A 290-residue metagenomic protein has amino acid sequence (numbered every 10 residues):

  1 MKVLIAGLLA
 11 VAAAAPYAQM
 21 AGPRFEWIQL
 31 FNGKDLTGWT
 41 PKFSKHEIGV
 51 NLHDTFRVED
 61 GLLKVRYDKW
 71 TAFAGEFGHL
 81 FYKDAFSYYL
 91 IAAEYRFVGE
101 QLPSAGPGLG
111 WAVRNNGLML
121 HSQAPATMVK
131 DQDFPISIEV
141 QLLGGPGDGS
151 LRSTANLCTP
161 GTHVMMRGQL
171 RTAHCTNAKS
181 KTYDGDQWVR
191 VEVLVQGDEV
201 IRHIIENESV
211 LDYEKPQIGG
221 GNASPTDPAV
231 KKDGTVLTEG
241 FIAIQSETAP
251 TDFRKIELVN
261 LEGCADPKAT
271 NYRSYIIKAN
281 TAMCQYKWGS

Functional and structural regions predicted by a protein language model:
M1-K2, I277: Accessible peptide chain termini
V3-A12: Sec-dependent N-terminal signal peptides
A14-A18: Boundary at the C-terminal end of the N-terminal hydrophobic targeting segment
Q19-T270, Y275-I277: Carbohydrate-interacting regions of secretory-pathway proteins
K278-K287: Short, disulfide-bonded extracellular cysteine-rich repeat modules
